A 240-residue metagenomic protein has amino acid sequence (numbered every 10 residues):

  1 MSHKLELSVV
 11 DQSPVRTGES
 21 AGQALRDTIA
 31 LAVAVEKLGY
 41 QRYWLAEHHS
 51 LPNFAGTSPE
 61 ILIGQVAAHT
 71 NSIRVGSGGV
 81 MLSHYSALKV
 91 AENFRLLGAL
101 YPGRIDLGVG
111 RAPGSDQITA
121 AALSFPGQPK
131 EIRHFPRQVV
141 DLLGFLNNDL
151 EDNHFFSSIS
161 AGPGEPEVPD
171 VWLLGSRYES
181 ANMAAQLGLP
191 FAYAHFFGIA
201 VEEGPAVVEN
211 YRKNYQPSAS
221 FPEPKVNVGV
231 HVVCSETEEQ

Functional and structural regions predicted by a protein language model:
M1-I73: N-terminal beta1-alpha1-beta2 module of alpha/beta enzyme domains
S2-A21, S83-L150, Y193, F197: Flexible, glycine-rich active-site loops centered on histidine and acidic residues that chelate a metal or position
S2-H3, E36-K37, I63-S72, G98-I105 (+2 more regions): Acidic (Asp/Glu)-rich catalytic clusters
H3, Q128-A161, E202-Q240: An alpha-helical appendage that flanks or caps ligand/catalytic pockets
L7-D11, Y43-L45, V75-G78, I105-V109 (+3 more regions): Hydrophobic faces of well-ordered beta-strands that scaffold small-molecule active sites in alpha/beta enzyme cores
D11-R26, V80-L88, E165-G175, V233-S235: Active-site mouth loops of central-metabolism enzymes
A24-T28, P59, V90, F135 (+1 more regions): Aromatic/hydrophobic pocket-lining residues that form the small-molecule binding cavity in soluble enzyme cores
E179-E202: A conserved active-site cap/scaffold subdomain adjacent to cofactor or substrate pockets
